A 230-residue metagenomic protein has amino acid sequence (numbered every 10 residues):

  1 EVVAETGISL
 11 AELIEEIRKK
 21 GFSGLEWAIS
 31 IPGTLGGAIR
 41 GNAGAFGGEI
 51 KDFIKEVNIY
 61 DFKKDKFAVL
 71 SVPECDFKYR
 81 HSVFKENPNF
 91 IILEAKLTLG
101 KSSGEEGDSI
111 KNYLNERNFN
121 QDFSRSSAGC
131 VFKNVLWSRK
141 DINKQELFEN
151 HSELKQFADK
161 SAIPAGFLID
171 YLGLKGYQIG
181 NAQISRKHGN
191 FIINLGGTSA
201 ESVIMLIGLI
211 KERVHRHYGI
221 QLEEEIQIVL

Functional and structural regions predicted by a protein language model:
E1, K20-L25, L35, D52-K55 (+2 more regions): Short coil/turn connectors at secondary-structure junctions
E1-A43: Anion-binding (especially nucleotide phosphate/pyrophosphate-binding) glycine-rich loop and adjoining beta-alpha core
E5, R40-P73, N87-L97: Structural signature of FAD isoalloxazine-binding scaffolds in flavoprotein oxidoreductases
A11-I14, T34-N42, G47-E49, F67-V69 (+2 more regions): Short, well-ordered, mixed-charge alpha-helical segments that flank or form enzyme active sites
I14-I17, L25-I29, N42-E49, V57 (+2 more regions): A generic local secondary-structure boundary/capping motif
F67-M205, H217-L230: Phosphate/pyrophosphate- and phosphate-bearing ligand-binding catalytic cores of soluble enzymes
I210: Phosphate/pyrophosphate-binding loops and the adjoining catalytic core of nucleotide-dependent enzymes
V214: Conserved ATP-binding N-box helix of the HATPase_c
